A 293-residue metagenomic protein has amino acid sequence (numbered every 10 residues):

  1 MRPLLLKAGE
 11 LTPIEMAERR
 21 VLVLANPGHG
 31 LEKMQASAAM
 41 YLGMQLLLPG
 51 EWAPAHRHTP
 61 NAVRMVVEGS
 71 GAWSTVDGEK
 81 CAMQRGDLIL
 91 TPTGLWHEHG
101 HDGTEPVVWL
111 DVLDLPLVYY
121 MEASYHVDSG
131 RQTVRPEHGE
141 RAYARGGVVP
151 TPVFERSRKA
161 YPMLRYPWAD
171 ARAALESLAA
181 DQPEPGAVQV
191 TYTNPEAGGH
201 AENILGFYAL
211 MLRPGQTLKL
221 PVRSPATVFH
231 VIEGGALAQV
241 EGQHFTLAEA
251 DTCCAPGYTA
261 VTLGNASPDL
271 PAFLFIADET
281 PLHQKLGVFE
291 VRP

Functional and structural regions predicted by a protein language model:
M1-A38, V127-S129, V134-I204, Y208 (+1 more regions): A short, N-terminal "cap"/entry segment at the start of jelly-roll beta-barrel domains of the cupin/DSBH fold
V21, G30, M34, Y41 (+7 more regions): Intrinsic, low-complexity N-terminal interaction/targeting segments
H29, P49-W52, L95-W96, G215-T217 (+1 more regions): Short beta-turn/strand-loop junction motif enriched in small, turn-promoting residues
S37, G43, F275-I276: Activation on folded, globular domain regions of eukaryotic proteins
L48, W52-R85, T91-L95, G100 (+2 more regions): A short beta-strand-loop-beta hairpin characteristic of the jelly-roll/cupin
V63-M65, L90, T104-S124, F229 (+1 more regions): A short hydrophobic beta-strand segment most commonly corresponding to one strand of the jelly-roll/cupin
I89-R145: Contiguous mid-protein beta-loop-alpha structural module that forms a pocket-lining wall or clamp of enzyme active
E196-A201, F207, P214, L218-K219 (+1 more regions): C-terminal functional regions that serve as terminal interaction/effector modules
